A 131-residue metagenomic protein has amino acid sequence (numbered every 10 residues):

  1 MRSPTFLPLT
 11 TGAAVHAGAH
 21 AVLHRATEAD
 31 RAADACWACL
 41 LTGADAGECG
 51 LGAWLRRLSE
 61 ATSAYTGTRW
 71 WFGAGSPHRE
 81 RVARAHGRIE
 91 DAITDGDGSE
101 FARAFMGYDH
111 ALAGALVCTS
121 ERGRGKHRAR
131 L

Functional and structural regions predicted by a protein language model:
M1-L131: C-terminal-biased regions
